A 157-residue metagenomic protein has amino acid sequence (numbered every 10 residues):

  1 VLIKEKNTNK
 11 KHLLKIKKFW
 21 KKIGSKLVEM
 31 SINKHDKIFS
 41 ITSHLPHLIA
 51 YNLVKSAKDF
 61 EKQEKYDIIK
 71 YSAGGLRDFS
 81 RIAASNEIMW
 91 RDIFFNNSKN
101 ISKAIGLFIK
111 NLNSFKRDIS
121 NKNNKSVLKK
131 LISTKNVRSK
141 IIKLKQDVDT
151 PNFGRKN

Functional and structural regions predicted by a protein language model:
V1-R81: Internal alpha-helical scaffold of NAD(P)-dependent oxidoreductase catalytic cores
K18, K22, K122-N123, K129 (+2 more regions): Asparagine-rich low-complexity intrinsically disordered tracts
H44-H47, S133, V137-K140: Alpha-helical scaffold segments in carbohydrate-active enzymes
N52-L53, F60-Q63, S114-F115, K125-V127 (+1 more regions): Short, intrinsically disordered/low-complexity patches at protein termini and at juxtamembrane boundaries
K65-T134: Interdomain hinge/lid region at the active-site interface of Rossmann-like NAD(P)-dependent oxidoreductases
S139-N157: Long, positively charged, glycine-interspersed low-complexity recognition regions
